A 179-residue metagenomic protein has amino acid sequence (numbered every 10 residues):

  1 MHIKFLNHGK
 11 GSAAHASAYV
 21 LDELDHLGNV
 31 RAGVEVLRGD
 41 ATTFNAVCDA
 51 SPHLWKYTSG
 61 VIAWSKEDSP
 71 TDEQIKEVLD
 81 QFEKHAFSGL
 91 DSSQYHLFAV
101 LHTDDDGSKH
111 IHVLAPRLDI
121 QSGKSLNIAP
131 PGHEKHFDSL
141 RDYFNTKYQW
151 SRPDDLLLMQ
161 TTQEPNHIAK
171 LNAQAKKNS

Functional and structural regions predicted by a protein language model:
M1-S179: N-terminal nicking endonuclease/strand-transfer module with a His-rich metal-binding environment and a catalytic Tyr
